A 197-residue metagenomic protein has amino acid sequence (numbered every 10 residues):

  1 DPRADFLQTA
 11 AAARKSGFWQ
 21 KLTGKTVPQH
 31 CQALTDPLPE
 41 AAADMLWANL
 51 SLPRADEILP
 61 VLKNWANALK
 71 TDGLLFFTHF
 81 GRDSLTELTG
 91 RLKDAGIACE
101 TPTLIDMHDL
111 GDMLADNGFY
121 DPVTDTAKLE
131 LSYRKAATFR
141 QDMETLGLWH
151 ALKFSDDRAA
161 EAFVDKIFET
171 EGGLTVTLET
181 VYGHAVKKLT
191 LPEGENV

Functional and structural regions predicted by a protein language model:
D1-P39, P60: Class I SAM-dependent methyltransferase SAM/SAH-binding core
A4-D5, P53-D56, R82-D83, D109: Short alpha-helical
A33, N49, T78-H79: Structural motif
A41, N117, V176: Structured loop/turn residues at beta-strand edges in well-structured enzyme cores
D44-L59: A short SAM/SAH-binding and catalytic strip from SAM-dependent methyltransferases
L59-L74: A short glycine-rich, Lys/Arg-flanked "PGG" loop and its adjoining helix->strand segment in the class I
D72-R134, W149-R158: Conserved catalytic/acceptor-binding region of the Class I
D125-V197: Conserved Class I S-adenosyl-L-methionine
